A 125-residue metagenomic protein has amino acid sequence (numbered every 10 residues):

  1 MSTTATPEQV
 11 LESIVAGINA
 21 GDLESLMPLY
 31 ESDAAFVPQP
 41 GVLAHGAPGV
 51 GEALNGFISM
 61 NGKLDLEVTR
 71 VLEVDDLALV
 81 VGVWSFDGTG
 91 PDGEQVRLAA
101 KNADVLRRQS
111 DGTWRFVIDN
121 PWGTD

Functional and structural regions predicted by a protein language model:
S2-V10, A16, L23-D75, R97: A solvent-exposed, acidic/Ser-Thr-rich amphipathic alpha-helical stretch
Y30, W84-F86, N120: Short beta-strand segments enriched in hydrophobic/aromatic residues within well-folded beta-rich domains
V37, D87-T89, R107: A generic structural motif
G41, G93, D111-G112: Detector for glycine-centered tight turns/loop "hinges" at secondary-structure junctions
D75-F86: A short hydrophobic beta-strand element
D87-R97: Short, cysteine-centered beta-strand-loop-beta hairpins and adjacent loop/turn segments enriched in charged/polar
A99-D125: Short beta-strand edge/turn micro-motifs at domain boundaries
